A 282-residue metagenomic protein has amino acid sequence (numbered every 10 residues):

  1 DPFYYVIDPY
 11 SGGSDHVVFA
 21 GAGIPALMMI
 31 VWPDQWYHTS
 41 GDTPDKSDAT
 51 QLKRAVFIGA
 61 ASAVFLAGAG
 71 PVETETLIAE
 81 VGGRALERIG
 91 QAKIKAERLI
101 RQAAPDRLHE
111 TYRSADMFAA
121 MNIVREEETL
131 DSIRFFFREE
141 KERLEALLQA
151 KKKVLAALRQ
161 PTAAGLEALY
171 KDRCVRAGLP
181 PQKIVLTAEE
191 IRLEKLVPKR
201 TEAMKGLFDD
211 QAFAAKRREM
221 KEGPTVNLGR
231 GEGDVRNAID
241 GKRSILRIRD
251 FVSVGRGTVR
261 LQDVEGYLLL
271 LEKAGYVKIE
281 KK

Functional and structural regions predicted by a protein language model:
D1-K282: Secretory-pathway/membrane protein signature
